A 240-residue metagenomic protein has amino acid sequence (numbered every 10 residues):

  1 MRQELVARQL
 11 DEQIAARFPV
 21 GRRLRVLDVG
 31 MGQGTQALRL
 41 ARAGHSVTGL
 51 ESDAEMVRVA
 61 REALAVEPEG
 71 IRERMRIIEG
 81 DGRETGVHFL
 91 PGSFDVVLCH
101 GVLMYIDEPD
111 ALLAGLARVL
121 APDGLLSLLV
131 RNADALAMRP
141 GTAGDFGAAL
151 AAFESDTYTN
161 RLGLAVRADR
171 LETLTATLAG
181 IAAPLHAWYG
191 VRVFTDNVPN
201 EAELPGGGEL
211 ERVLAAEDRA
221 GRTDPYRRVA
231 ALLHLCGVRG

Functional and structural regions predicted by a protein language model:
M1-R22: Conserved alpha-helix/loop element of class I SAM-dependent methyltransferases that forms part of the SAM/SAH-binding
R22-G30: Conserved class I S-adenosyl-L-methionine
T35, R39-T85: Class I SAM-dependent methyltransferase SAM/SAH-binding core
L98: A conserved beta-strand element that flanks and buttresses the S-adenosyl-L-methionine
D110-L125: A short glycine-rich, Lys/Arg-flanked "PGG" loop and its adjoining helix->strand segment in the class I
L125-E154: Conserved class I S-adenosyl-L-methionine
G163-A182, W188: Short alpha-helix
A187-G240: Conserved Class I S-adenosyl-L-methionine
